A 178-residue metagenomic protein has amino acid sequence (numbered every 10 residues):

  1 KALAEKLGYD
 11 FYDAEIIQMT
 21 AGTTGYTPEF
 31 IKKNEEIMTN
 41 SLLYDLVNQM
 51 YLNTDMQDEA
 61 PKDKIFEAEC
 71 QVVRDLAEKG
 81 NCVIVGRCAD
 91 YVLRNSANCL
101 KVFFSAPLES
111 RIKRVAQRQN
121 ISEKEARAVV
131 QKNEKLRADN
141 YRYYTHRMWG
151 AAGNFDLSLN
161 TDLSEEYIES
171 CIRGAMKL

Functional and structural regions predicted by a protein language model:
K1-A4: Glycine-rich phosphate-binding P-loop
G8-G22: Short beta-strand-centered segment that lines the nucleotide-binding/catalytic pocket of NTP-utilizing
A21-N81: ATP-dependent small-molecule kinase phosphotransfer cores that center on conserved nucleotide phosphate-binding segments
I31, N40-L46, S122-E166: Small-molecule kinase domains that catalyze NTP-dependent phosphoryl transfer to phosphate-bearing small molecules
C70, E165-R173: Short, amphipathic alpha-helical "lid/cap" segments that border enzyme active or binding sites
L76, V92-S96: RNA pseudouridine synthases
N95-R118, E123-N133: Conserved phosphate-donor/acceptor-positioning beta-strand/loop module used by diverse small-molecule
